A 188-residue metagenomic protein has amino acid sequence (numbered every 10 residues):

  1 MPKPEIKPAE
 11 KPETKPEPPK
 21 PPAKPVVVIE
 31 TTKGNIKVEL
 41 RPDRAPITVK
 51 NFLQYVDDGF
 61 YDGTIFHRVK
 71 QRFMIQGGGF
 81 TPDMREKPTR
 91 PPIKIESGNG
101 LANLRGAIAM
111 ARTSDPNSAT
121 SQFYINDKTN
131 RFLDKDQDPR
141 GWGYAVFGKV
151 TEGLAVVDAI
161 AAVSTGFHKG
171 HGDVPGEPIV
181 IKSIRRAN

Functional and structural regions predicted by a protein language model:
M1-N188: Cyclophilin-like peptidyl-prolyl cis-trans isomerases
